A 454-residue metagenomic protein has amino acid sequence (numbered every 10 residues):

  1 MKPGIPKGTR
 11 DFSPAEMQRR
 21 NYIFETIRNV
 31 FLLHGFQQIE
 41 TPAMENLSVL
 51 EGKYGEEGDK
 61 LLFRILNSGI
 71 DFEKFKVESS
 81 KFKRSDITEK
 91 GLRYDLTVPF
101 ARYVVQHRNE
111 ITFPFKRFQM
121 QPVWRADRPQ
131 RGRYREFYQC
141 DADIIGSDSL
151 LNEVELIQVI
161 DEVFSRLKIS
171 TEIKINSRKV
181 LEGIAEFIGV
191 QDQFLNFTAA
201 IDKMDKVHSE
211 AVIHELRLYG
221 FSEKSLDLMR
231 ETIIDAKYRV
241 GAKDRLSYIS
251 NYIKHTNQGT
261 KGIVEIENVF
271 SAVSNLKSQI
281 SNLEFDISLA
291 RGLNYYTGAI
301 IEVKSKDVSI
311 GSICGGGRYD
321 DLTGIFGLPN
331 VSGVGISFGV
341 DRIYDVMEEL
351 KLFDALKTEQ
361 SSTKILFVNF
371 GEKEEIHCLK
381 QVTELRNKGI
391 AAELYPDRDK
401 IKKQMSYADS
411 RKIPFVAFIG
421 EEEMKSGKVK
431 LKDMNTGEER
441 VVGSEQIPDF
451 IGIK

Functional and structural regions predicted by a protein language model:
M1-Y94, V98, V154-Q158, E172-K174: TRNA-binding/sensing appendages of the translation machinery
K7-R10, C140, A199: Positions in alpha-helical segments
G8, P99, V159, V180-G183 (+2 more regions): A general alpha-helix detector
R19-H34, E45-N46, R84-I87, D95-N109 (+3 more regions): Positively charged, Gly/Ser-enriched RNA/tRNA-binding surfaces
L50-E51, G183, M204, Q404 (+1 more regions): Short Asp/Glu-rich motifs
E51-L66, D192-F197, R411-I419, T436-R440: Short, structured secondary-structure boundary patches
K60-F72, V190-A211, S305: Acidic, His- and aromatic-enriched active-site or binding-groove loops in soluble protein domains that engage sugars
I175-I188, D202-H208: Short, conserved secondary-structure transition motifs
